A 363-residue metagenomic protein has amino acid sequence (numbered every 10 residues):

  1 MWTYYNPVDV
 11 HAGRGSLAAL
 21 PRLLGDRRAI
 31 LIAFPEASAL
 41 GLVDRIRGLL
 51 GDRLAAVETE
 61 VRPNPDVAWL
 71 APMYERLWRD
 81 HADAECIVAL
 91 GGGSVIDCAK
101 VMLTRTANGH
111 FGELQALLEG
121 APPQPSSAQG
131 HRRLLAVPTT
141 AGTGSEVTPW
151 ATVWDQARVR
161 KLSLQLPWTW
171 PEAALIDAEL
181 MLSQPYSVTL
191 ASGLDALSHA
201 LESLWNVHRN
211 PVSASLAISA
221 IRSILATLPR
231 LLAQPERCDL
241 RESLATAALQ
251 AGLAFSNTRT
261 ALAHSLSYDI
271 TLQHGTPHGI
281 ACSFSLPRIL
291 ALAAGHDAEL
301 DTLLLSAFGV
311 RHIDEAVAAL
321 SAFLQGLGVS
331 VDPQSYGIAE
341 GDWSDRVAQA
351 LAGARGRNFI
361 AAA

Functional and structural regions predicted by a protein language model:
M1-C86, P333-Q334: ATP/NTP phosphate-donor binding region
V8, R14-G15, F34-P35, V61 (+8 more regions): Fold-independent oxyanion-binding glycine-rich loops and adjacent beta-strand/coil segments at enzyme active sites
A68-A178: Glycine/threonine-rich beta-strand-loop-alpha-helix active-site module that forms ligand/phosphate-binding
W150-T258: Carboxylate- and glycine-rich phosphate/diphosphate-binding segment that chelates Mg2+/Mn2+
L197-L201, L244-G252, L266, L286 (+3 more regions): Short alpha-helical scaffolding segments that buttress acidic/His motifs in well-ordered protein cores
T258-H312: C-terminal catalytic subdomain
L305-A363: C-terminal charged capping/lid subdomain of soluble metabolic enzymes
